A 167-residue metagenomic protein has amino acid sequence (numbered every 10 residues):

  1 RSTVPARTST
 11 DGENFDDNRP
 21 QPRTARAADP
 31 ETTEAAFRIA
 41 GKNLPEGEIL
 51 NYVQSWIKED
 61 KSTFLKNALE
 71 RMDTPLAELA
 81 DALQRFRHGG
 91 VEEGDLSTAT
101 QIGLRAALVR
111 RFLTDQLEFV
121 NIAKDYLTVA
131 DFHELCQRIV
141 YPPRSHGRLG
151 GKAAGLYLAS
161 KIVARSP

Functional and structural regions predicted by a protein language model:
R1-P167: N-terminal beta-alpha lobe that positions the nucleotide/phosphoryl donor in ATP/NTP-coupled carboxylate activation
